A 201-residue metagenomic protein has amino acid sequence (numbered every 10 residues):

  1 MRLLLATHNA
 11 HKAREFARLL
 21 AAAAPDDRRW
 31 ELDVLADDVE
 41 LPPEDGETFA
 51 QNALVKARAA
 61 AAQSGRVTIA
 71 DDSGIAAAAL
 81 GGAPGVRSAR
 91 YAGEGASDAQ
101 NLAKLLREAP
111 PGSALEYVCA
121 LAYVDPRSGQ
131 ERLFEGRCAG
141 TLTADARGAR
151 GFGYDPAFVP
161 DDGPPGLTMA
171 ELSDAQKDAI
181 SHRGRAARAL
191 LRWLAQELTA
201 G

Functional and structural regions predicted by a protein language model:
M1-L4, H11-G201: Anionic-ligand binding patches
